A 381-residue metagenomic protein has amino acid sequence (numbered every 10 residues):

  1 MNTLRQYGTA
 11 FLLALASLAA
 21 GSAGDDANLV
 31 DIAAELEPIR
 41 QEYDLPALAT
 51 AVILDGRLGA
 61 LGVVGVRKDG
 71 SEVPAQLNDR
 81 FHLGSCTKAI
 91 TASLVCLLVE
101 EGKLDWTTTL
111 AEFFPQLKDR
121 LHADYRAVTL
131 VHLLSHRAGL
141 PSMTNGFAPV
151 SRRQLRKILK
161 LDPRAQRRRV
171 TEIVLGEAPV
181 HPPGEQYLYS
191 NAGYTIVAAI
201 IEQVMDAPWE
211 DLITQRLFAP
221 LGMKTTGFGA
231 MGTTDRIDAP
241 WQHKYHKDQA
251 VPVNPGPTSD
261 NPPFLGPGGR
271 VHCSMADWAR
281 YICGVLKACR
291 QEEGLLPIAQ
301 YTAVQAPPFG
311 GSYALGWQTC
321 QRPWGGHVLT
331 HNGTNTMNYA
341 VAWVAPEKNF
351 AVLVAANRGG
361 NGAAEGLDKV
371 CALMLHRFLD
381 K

Functional and structural regions predicted by a protein language model:
M1-F11: Bacterial N-terminal signal peptides that target proteins for export
L13-G21: Hydrophobic h-region of N-terminal signal peptides that target proteins for export in Gram-negative bacteria
A27-L83, K103, E172-G176, P255 (+1 more regions): Short, conserved catalytic-motif segment at the N-terminal edge
D31-P38, S85, I90-L94, D105 (+9 more regions): Extracytoplasmic/secreted proteins, especially bacterial periplasmic and envelope-associated proteins
E42-A49, S71-H132, H181-A192, G266-G269 (+1 more regions): Short active-site loop at a secondary-structure junction that contains or immediately precedes the catalytic residue(s)
A60, H331, Y339-R358: Short, well-ordered beta-strand elements
V66-K68, H122-T334: Short, surface-exposed loop or secondary-structure junction motifs that flank catalytic or metal-binding residues
R322-G326, A355-K381: Short, gly/Ser/Thr-rich active-site loops of penicillin-recognizing serine hydrolases
